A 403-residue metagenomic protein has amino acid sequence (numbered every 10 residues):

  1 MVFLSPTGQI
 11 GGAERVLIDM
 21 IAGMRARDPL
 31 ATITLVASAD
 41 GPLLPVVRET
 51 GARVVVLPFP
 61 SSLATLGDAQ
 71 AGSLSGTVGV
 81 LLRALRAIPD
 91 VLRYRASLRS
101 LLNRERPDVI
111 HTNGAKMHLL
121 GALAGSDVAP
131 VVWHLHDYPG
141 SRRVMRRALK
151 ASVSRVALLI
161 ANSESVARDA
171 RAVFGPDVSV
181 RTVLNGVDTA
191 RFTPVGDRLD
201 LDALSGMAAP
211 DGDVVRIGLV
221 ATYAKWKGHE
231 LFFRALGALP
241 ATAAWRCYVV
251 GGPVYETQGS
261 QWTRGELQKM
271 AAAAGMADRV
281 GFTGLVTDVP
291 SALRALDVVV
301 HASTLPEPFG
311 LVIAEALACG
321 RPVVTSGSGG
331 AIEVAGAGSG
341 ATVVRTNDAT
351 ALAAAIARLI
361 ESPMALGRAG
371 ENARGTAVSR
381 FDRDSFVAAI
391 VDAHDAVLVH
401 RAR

Functional and structural regions predicted by a protein language model:
G11-A22, A224-A238, T350: A conserved mid-protein helix/loop that constitutes part of the nucleotide-sugar donor-binding site
D28-T32, D211-I217, H229, F233-G281 (+1 more regions): A conserved nucleotide-sugar
D90-Y94, T112-H118, L135: Short His-centered aromatic/hydrophobic patch
S165, G186: Carbohydrate-associated surface elements
T193-P210, G265-L267: A short helix/loop element that forms part of the nucleotide-sugar donor recognition site in Leloir-type
P322-T325: Short hydrophobic beta-strand element within catalytic cores of glycosyltransferases and related nucleotide-activated
G327, A337-T350, R358-P363: Conserved acidic donor-binding segment of nucleotide-sugar-dependent glycosyltransferases
R358, A365-A389: A short, well-ordered alpha-helix in the C-terminal region of glycosyltransferases
